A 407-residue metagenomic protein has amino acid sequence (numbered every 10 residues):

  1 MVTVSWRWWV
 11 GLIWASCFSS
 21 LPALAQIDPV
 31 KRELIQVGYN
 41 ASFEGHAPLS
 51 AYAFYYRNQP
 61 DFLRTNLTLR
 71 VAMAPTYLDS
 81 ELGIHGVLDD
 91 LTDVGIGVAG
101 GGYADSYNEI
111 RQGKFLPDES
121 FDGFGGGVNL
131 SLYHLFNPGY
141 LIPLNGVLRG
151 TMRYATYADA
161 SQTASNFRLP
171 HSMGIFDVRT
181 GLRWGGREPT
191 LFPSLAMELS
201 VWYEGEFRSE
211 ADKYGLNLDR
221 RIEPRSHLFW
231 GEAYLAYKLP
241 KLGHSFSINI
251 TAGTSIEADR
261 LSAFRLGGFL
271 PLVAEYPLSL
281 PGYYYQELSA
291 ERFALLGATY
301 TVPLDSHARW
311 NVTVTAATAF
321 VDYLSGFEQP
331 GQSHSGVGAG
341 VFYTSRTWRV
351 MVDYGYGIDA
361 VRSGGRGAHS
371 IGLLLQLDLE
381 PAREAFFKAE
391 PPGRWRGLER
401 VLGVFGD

Functional and structural regions predicted by a protein language model:
V2, A23-G100, S106-Y107, F176-S194 (+4 more regions): Outer-membrane beta-barrel initiation region
W9-S20: Bacterial N-terminal signal peptides
L34-I35, S42, H46, I96-S247 (+4 more regions): Transmembrane beta-strand segments of outer-membrane beta-barrel domains in Gram-negative and organellar OMPs
L34-Q36, N66-R70, D93-G97, P143-R149 (+7 more regions): Residue-level detector of the transmembrane beta-barrel scaffold of outer-membrane proteins
A47-A51, T76-S80, S120-V128, S172-V178 (+6 more regions): Residues that define the transmembrane beta-barrel architecture of outer-membrane proteins
A53-R57, L82-G86, V128-H134, G150 (+9 more regions): Residues on the lipid-exposed face of transmembrane beta-strands in outer-membrane beta-barrel proteins
V87, Q112-D118, S161-P170, G215-I222 (+3 more regions): Flexible, surface-exposed loop regions and adjacent strand-edge segments of Gram-negative outer-membrane beta-barrel
T251-G367, A382-K388, R394-G406: Outer membrane beta-barrel transmembrane domains
